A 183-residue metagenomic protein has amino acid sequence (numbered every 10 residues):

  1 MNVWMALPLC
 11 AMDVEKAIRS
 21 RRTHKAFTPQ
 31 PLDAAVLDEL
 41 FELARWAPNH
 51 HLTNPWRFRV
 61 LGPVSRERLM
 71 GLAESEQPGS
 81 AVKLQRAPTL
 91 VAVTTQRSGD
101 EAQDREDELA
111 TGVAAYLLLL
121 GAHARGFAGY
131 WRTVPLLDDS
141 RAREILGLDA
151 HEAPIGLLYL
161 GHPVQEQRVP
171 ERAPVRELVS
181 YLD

Functional and structural regions predicted by a protein language model:
N2-T89, L182-D183: N-terminal amphipathic, basic helical "cap/leader" segment at the start of enzyme domains
T28, T94-A102, L182: Helix-biased detector of long, well-ordered alpha-helical tracts
A44, V91, G99-I145: Small-aliphatic-rich amphipathic alpha-helix that forms the alpha element of a beta-alpha
P63-R68, R97-G99, S140, V164: Short, charged/polar surface micro-motifs in flexible loops or helix N-caps
A81-K83, L146-P170: A glycine-rich helix N-cap at a beta->alpha junction
T89, R125, A153-G156: Generic beta-strand structural signal
L90-A92, L157-Y159, S180: Conserved hydrophobic/aromatic beta-strand scaffold that supports enzyme active sites
V169-D183: Phosphate/diphosphate-binding glycine-rich loops and adjacent basic-rich segments that engage nucleotide
